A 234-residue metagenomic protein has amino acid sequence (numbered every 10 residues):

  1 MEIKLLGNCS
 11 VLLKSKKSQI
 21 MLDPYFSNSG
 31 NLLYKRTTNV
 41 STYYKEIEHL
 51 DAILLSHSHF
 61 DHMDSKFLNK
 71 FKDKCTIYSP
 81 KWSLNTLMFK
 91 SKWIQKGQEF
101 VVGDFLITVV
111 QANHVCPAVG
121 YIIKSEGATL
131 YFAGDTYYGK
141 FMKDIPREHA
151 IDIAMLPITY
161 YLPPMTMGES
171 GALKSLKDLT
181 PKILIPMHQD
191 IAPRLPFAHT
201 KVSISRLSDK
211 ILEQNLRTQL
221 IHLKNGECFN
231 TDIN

Functional and structural regions predicted by a protein language model:
M1-M21, F26-S29, K35-T37, A198 (+3 more regions): Zn-dependent metallo-beta-lactamase
G7-N8, Y78-T86, Q95-Q98: Short, polar loop motifs at secondary-structure junctions
K16-L54, S65-F67, Y137-E148: Pre-active-site segment of Zn-dependent metallo-hydrolases
D23-F26, H57-S58, A112-H114, A133-T136 (+3 more regions): Active-site metal-binding loops of divalent metal-dependent hydrolases
L50-D61, L184: Metallo-beta-lactamase
D51, C75-W82, I183-H188: Short internal beta-strands
K92-Q98, I145, E169, L173-N234: Binuclear metal-ion centers of metallo-dependent hydrolases, dominated by the metallo-beta-lactamase
N113-L179: Active-site-proximal loop/helix segments of hydrolase catalytic cores
